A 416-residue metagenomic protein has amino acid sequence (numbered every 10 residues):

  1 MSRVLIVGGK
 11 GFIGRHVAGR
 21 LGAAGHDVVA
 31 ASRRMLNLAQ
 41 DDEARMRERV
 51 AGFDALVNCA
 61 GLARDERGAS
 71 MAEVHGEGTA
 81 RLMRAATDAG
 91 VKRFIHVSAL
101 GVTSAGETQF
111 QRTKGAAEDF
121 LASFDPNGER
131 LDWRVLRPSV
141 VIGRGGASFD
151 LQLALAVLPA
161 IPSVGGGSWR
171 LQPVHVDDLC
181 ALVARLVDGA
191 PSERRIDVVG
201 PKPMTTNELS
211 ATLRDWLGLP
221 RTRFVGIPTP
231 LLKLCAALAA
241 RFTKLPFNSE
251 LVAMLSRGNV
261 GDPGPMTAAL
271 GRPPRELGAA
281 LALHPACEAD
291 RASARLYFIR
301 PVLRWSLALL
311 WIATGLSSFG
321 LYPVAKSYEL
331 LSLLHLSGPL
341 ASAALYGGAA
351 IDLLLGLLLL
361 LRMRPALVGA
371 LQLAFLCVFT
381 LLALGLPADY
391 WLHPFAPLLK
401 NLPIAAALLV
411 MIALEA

Functional and structural regions predicted by a protein language model:
V4-A24: N-terminal Rossmann NAD(P)H-binding glycine-rich loop of SDR-like oxidoreductase domains
A30, L38-R81, A85-T87, L100-A105: NAD(P)H-binding glycine-rich loop region in Rossmannoid oxidoreductase-like domains and their noncatalytic homologs
V74-V135, S139: Conserved Rossmann-fold NAD(P)-dependent oxidoreductase catalytic core, especially the SDR/UDP-sugar
R81, A147-S148, G166-D188, R194-D197 (+1 more regions): Substrate-positioning beta->alpha
T108, R134-L153, M204: Flexible, glycine-rich beta-alpha linker
L151-P173, D215-N259, L330, A343: Alpha-helical membrane-targeting segments
L186-F247, G261-R300: Mid/C-terminal beta-alpha module of Rossmann-like enzyme folds, strongest in SDR-family dehydrogenases/epimerases
R214, G264-A416: Membrane-interface extramembranous regions
